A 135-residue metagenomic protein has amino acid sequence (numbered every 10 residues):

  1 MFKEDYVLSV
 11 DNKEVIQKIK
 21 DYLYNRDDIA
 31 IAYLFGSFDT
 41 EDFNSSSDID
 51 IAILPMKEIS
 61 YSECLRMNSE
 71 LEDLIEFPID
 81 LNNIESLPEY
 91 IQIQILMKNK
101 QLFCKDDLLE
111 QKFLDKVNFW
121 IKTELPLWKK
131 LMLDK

Functional and structural regions predicted by a protein language model:
M1-I31, D39-E41, M56-K135: Catalytic core of pol beta-like nucleotidyltransferases
F35-S47: Short edge beta-strands and adjacent turn/loop segments
S47-I49, I91: Change "...and in nucleic-acid phosphodiester-cleaving endonucleases..." to "...and in nucleic-acid processing enzymes
A52-L54: Short hydrophobic/aromatic beta-strand micro-patches that form the beta-sheet surface supporting nucleotide- or nucleic
